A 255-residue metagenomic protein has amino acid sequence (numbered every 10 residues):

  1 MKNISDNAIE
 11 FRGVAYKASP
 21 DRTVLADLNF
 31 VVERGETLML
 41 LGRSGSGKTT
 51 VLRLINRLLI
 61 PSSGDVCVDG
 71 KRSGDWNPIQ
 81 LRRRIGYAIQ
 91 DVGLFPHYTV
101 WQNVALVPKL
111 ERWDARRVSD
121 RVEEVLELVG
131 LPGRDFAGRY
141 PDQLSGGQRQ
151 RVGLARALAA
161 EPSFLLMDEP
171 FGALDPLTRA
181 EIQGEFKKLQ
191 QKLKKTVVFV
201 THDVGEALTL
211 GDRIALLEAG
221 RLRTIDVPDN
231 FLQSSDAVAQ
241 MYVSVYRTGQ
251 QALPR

Functional and structural regions predicted by a protein language model:
N56: Helix-to-loop junction immediately C-terminal to a conserved catalytic motif
W101-L110, S119, E123: Short helical segment in ABC ATPase nucleotide-binding domains corresponding to the A-loop/adjacent helical element
R116-D135, K188: Conserved ABC ATPase "signature" region
R139-L144, Q148: Conserved ABC ATPase signature
E161: Conserved catalytic motifs of ABC-family nucleotide-binding domains
L165-D168: Catalytic Walker B motif of ABC-type/P-loop ATPase nucleotide-binding domains
A219-G220: Conserved ABC ATPase "signature" C-loop
